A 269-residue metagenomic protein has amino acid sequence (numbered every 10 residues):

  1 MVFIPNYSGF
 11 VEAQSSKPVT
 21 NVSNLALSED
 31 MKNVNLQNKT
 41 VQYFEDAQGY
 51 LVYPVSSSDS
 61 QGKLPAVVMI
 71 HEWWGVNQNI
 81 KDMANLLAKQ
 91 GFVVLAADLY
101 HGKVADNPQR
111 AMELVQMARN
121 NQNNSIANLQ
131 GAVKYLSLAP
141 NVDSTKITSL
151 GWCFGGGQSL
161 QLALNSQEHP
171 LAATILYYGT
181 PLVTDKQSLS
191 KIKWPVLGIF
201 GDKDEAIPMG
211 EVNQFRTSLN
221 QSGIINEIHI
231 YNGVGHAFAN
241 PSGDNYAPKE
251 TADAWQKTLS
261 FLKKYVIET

Functional and structural regions predicted by a protein language model:
M1-P5: Sec-dependent N-terminal signal peptides of Gram-positive bacterial secreted proteins and lipoproteins
Y7-L138, S242: Serine-hydrolase catalytic machinery in alpha/beta-hydrolase-like enzymes
M83, P208-S218: Short alpha-helix in the alpha/beta-hydrolase fold that links the catalytic acid
L99-K103, T180, V234: Short beta-to-alpha linker loops that shape the active-site pocket of alpha/beta-hydrolase fold enzymes
D106-V115, T180-P195: Flexible "cap/lid" loop of the alpha/beta hydrolase fold
Q130-K191: Primarily recognizes the serine-hydrolase "nucleophile elbow" in alpha/beta-hydrolase and SGNH/GDSL folds
I192, G198-F200, D204: Short beta-strand/loop motif that positions the catalytic acidic residue of the alpha/beta-hydrolase fold
N220-T269: C-terminal catalytic histidine-bearing segment of alpha/beta-hydrolase fold enzymes
